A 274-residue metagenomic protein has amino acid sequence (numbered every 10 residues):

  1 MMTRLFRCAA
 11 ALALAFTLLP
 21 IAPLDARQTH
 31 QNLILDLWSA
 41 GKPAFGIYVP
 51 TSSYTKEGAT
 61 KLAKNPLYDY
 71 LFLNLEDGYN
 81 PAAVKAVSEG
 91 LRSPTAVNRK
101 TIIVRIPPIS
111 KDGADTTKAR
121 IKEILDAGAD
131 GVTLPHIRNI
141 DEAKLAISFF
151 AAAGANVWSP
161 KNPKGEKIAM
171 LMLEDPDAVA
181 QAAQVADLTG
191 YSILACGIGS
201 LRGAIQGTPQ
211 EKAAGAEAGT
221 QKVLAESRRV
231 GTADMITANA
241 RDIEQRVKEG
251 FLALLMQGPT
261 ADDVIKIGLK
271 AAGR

Functional and structural regions predicted by a protein language model:
M1-L5: N-terminal secretory signal peptides that target proteins for export/translocation
A9-P20: Bacterial N-terminal signal peptides
L24-R274: Expand to "…catalyze enediolate/carbanion chemistry for C-C bond making/breaking, isomerization, decarboxylation
